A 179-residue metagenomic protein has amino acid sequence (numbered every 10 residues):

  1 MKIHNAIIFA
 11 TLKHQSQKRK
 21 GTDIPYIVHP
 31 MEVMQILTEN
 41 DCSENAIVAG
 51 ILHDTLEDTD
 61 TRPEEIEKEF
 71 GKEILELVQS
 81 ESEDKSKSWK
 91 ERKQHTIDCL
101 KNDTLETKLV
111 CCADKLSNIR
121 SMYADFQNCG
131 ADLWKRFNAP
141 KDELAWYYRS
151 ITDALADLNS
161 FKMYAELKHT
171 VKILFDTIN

Functional and structural regions predicted by a protein language model:
M1-N179: Active-site helical microenvironments for divalent-metal-assisted chemistry
